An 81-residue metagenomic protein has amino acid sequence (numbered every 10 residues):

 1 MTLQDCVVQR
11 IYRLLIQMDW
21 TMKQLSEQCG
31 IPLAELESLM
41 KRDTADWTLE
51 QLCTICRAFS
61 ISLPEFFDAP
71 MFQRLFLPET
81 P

Functional and structural regions predicted by a protein language model:
M1-W20: A short, Lys/Arg-rich alpha-helix, primarily the initiator
W20, W47-E50: Residue-level signal for the short linker/turn that defines the boundary of a DNA-recognition helix
L25-S26: Short alpha-helical "recognition helix" segments of helix-turn-helix
G30-W47: Recognition helix of helix-turn-helix/homeodomain-like DNA-binding domains that insert into the DNA major groove
S38, R57, F67-P81: Short, charged recognition helix plus adjacent turn of helix-turn-helix-like nucleic-acid-binding domains
E50-E65: DNA major-groove recognition helix of helix-turn-helix/homeodomain DNA-binding modules
